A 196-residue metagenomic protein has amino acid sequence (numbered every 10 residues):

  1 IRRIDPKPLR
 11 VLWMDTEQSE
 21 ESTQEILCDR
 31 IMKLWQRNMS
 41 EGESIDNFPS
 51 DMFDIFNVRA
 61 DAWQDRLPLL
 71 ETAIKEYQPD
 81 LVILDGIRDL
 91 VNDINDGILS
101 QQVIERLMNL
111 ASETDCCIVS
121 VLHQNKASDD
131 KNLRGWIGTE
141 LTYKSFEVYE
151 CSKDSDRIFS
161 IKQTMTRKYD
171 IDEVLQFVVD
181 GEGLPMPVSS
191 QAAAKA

Functional and structural regions predicted by a protein language model:
I1-R3: Walker A/P-loop NTP-binding motif
D5-N95, Q102, Q191-A192: Conserved inter-motif catalytic segment of the P-loop NTP-binding fold
D29, L81, I98-S190: Phosphate-binding/switch region of NTP-binding enzymes
A194-A196: Short amphipathic alpha-helical interface segments
